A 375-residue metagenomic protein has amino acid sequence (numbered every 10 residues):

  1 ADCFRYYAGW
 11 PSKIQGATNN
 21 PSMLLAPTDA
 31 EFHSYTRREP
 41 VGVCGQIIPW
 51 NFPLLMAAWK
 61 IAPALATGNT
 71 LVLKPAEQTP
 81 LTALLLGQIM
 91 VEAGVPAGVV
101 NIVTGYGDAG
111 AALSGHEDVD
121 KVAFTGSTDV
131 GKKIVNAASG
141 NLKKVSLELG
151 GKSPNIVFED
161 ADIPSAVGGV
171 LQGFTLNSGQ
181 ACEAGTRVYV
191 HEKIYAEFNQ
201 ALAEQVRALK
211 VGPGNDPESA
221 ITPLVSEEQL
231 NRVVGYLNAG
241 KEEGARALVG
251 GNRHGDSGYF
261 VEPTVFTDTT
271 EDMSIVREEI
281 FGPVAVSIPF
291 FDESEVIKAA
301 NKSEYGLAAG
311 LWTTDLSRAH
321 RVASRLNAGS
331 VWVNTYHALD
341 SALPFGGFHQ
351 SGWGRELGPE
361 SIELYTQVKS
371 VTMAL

Functional and structural regions predicted by a protein language model:
A1-A17, A30: Long amphipathic alpha-helix in the N-terminal Rossmann-like dinucleotide-binding domain of NAD(P)-dependent
F4, G68, V100, V122 (+6 more regions): Residue-level signal for inorganic ion chemistry
Q15-S165, F290: Rossmann-like NAD(P) dinucleotide-binding subdomain of oxidoreductase/dehydrogenase enzymes
I47, Y106, T125, G173 (+3 more regions): Conserved residues at the C-terminal ends of beta-strands
V95, V119, I156, K210 (+4 more regions): Conserved C-terminal structural/oligomerization subdomain of aldehyde/semialdehyde dehydrogenase
D129-T270, S294, V333: ALDH superfamily catalytic-core signature
